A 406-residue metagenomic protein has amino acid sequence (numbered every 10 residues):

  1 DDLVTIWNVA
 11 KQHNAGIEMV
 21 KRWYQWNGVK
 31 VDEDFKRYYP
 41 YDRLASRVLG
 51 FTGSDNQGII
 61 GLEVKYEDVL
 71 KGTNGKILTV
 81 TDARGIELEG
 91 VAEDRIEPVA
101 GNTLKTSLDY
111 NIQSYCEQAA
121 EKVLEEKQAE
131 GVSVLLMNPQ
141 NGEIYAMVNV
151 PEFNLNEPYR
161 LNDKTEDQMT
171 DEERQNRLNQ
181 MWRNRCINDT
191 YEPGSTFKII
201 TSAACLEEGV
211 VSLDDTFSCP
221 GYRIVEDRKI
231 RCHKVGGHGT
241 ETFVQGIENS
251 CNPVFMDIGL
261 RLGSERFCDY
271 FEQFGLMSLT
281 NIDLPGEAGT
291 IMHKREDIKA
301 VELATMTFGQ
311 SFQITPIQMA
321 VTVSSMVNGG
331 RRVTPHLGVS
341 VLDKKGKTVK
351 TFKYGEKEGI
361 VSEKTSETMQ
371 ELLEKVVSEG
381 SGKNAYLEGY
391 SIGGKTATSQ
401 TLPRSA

Functional and structural regions predicted by a protein language model:
D1-G101: Small/polar-residue-rich segments within soluble enzyme cores
K11, N56, I112, A119-N141 (+2 more regions): Flexible, solvent-exposed loop/hinge segments and secondary-structure transition points
W26, A129-V132, S212-D214, L279: Short secondary-structure junction motifs
K30-D32, R47-F51, V69, K105-S107 (+3 more regions): Soluble periplasmic/extracytoplasmic beta-strand elements of cell-envelope proteins
N74, Q128-G131, P335: Short, small/polar residue-rich loop motifs at catalytic or cofactor-binding pockets
D82-E93, L108, Q140-T196, I200-A406: Beta-lactam-recognizing serine transpeptidase/beta-lactamase-like catalytic domain environment
E89-V132: Conserved, well-ordered alpha-helix/loop/beta-strand core segments that scaffold catalytic motifs
